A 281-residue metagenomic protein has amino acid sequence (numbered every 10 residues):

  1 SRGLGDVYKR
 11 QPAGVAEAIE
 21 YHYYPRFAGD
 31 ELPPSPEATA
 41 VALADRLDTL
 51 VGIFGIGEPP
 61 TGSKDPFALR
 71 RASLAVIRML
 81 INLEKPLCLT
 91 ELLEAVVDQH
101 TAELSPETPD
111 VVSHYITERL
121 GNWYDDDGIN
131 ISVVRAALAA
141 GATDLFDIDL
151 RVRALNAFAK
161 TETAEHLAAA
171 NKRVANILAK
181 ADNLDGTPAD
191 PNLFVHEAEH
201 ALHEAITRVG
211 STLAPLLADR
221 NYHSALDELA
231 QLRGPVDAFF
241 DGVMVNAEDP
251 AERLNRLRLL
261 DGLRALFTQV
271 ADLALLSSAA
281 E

Functional and structural regions predicted by a protein language model:
R2-E281: Amphipathic alpha-helical "coupling" segments that flank catalytic cores
